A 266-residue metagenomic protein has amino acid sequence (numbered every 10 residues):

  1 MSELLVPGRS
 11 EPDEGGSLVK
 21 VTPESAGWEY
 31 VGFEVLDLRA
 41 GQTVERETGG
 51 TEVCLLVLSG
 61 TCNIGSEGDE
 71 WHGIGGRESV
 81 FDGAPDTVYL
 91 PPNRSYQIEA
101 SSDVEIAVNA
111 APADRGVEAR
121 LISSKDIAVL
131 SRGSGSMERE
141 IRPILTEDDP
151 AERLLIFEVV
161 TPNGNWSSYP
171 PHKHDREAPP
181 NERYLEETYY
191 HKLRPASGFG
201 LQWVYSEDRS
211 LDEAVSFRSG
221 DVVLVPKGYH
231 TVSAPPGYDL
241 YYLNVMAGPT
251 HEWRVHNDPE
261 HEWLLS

Functional and structural regions predicted by a protein language model:
S2-L5: Long, compositionally biased, intrinsically disordered regions
P12-E45, E52, M137-T188: A short glycine-rich, His/Asp/Glu-containing loop-to-beta-strand
S25, G32-E99: Extended, compositionally biased flexible segments
G49-H72, L90, N163, D175-D221: Glycine- and acidic-residue-biased ligand/ion/polar-headgroup-sensing regions
F81-S101, A111, S216-G237: Conserved metal-binding segment of the jelly-roll/cupin
P92, A100-S102, V108-P112, L145 (+4 more regions): Short, structured patches in soluble enzyme cores that scaffold and shape functional sites
V104-P143, W203-Y205, L243-S266: Double-stranded beta-helix
L185, S197-S266: Acidic/histidine-enriched, beta-strand-rich ligand/metal-binding domains
